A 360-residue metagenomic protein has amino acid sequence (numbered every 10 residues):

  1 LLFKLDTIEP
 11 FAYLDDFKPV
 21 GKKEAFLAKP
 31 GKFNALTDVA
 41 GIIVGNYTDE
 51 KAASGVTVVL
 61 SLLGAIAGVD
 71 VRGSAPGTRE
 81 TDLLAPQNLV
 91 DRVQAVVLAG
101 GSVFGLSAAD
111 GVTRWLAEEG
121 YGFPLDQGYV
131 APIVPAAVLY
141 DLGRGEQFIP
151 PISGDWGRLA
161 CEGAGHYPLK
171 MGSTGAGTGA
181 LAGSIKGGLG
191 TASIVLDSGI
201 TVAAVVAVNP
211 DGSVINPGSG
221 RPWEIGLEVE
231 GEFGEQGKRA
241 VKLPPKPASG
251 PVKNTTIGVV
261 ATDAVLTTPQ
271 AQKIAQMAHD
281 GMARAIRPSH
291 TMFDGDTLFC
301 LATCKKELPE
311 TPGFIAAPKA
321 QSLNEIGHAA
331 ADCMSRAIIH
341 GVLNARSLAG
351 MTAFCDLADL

Functional and structural regions predicted by a protein language model:
L2-D6: Extreme N-terminal basic, low-complexity initiation segments that serve as generic localization/processing leaders
P10-D110, A117-L360: A structural signal for small-residue-enriched, beta-sheet-centric alpha/beta enzyme cores and oligomeric scaffold folds
